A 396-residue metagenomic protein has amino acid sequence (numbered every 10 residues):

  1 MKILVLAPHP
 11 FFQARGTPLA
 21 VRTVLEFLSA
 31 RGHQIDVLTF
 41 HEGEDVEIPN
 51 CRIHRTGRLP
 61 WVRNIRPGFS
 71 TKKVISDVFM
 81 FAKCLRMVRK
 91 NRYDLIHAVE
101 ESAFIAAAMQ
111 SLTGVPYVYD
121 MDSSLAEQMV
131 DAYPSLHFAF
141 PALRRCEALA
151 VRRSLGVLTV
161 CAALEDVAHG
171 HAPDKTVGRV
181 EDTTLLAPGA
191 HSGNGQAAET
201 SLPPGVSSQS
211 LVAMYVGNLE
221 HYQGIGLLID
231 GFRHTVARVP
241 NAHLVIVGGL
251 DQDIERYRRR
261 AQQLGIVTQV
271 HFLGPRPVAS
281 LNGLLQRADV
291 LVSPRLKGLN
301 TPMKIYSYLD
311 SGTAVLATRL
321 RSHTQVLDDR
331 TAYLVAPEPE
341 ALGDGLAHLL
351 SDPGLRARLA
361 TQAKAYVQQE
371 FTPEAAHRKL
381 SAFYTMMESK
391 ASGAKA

Functional and structural regions predicted by a protein language model:
M1-E44, G156, L227, T235: N-terminal subdomain of nucleotide-sugar transferases
L4, V206-F232: Conserved donor-binding/catalytic core segment of Leloir-type glycosyltransferases
T23, A82-R89, F104, A108-L112 (+3 more regions): Membrane-proximal helix-turn-helix segments that form the acceptor-binding/catalytic region of lipid-linked
T39, H54-R55, H137-Q196, V270-L273: Donor nucleotide-sugar binding/catalytic pocket of nucleotide-sugar-dependent glycosyltransferases
E255-A279: Nucleotide-activated donor-binding/catalytic signature segment of Leloir-type glycosyltransferases, i.e., the conserved
V290, S307, A314-A317: Short hydrophobic beta-strand element within catalytic cores of glycosyltransferases and related nucleotide-activated
D329-E340, H348-G354: Conserved acidic donor-binding segment of nucleotide-sugar-dependent glycosyltransferases
H348, L355-E370, K379-A382: A short, well-ordered alpha-helix in the C-terminal region of glycosyltransferases
